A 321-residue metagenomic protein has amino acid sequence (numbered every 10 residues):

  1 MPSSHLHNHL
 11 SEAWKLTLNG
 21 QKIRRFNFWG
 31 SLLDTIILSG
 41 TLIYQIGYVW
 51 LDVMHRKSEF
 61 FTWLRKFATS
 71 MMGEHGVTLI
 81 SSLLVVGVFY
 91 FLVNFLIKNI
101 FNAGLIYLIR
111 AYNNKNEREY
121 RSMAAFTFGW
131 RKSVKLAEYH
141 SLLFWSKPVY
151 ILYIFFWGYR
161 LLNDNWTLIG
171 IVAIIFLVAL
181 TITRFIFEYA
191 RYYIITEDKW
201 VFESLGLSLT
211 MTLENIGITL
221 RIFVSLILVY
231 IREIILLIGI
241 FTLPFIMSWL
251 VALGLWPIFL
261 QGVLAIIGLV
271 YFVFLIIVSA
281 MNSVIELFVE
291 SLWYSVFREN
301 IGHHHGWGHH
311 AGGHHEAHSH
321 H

Functional and structural regions predicted by a protein language model:
M1-H321: Hydrophobic alpha-helical membrane segments
